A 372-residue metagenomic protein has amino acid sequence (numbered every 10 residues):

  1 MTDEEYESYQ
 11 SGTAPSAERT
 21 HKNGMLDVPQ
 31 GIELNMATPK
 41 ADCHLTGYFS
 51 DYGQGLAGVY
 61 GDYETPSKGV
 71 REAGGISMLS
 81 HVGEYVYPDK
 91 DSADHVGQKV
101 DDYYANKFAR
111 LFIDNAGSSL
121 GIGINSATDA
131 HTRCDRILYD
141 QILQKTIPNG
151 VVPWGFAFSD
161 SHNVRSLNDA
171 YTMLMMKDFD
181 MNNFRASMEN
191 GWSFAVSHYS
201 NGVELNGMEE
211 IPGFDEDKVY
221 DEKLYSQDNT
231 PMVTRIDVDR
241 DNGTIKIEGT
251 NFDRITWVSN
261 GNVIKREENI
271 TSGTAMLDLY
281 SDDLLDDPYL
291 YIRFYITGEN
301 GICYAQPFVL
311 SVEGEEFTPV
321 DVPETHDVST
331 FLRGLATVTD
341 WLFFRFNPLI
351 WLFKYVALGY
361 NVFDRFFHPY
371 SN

Functional and structural regions predicted by a protein language model:
M1-Q98, G117, G123-L138, P153 (+5 more regions): A metal-dependent hydrolase metal-coordination microenvironment
T2-M25, P88-R110, G202-T230: Surface-exposed intrinsically disordered loops and tails
H21, F112-D114, V164-N168: Short loop/helix-cap segments at secondary-structure boundaries that form the rim of catalytic
R71-E72, I113-S118, L285-P288: Flexible, charged surface loops at secondary-structure boundaries
A105-D114, S119, C134-T146, Y171-L174: Surface-exposed substrate-engagement region within the catalytic domains of secreted or surface-exposed extracellular
N149-W154, S159-R365: C-terminal functional module detector
